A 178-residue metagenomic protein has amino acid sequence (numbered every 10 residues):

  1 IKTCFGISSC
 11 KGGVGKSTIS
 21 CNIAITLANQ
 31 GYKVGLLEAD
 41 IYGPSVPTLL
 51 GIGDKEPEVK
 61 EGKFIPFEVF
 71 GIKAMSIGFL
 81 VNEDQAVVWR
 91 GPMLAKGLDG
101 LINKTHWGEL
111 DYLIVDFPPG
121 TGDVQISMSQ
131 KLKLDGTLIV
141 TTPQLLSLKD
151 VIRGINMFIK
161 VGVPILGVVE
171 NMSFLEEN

Functional and structural regions predicted by a protein language model:
I1, G12, E38, V46 (+5 more regions): Residue-level signature of catalytic and energy-coupling elements of molecular machines, predominantly ATP/GTP-dependent
C4, Q30, T48-G53, G78 (+6 more regions): Conserved, well-folded catalytic cores of nucleic-acid-processing and energy-transducing macromolecular machines
C4-D40, I155: Walker A/P-loop phosphate-binding motif and the immediately C-terminal alpha-helix
F5, L37, K73-M75, L138 (+1 more regions): Hydrophobic/aromatic beta-strand patches that form the interior of the parallel beta-sheet core in alpha/beta enzyme
V14-N22, P44-P47, G120-Q125, L148-D150: Short glycine/serine/threonine-rich phosphate/pyrophosphate-binding segments that cradle anionic phosphate groups
K33-W89, A95, I102-N103: Phosphate-binding loop that captures ATP/GTP phosphates
V81-M128: Phosphate-binding/switch loop-helix module in NTP-utilizing enzymes
D111-Y112, P118-N178: Conserved catalytic-core segment of NTP-binding enzymes
